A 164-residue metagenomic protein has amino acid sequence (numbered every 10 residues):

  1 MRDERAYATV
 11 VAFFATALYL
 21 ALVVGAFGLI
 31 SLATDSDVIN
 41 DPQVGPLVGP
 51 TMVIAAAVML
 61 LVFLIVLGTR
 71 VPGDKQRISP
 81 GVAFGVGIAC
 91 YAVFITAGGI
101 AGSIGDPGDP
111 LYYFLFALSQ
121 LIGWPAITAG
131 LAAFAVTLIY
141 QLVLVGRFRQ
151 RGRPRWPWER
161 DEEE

Functional and structural regions predicted by a protein language model:
M1-G28, L32: Extreme N-terminal targeting and regulatory segments of eukaryotic proteins
R2-T9, L60-A83, S103-P107, A133-D161: Cytoplasmic membrane-interface segments at the C-terminal ends of transmembrane helices
E4-F13, P46, K75-F84, F114-I127: Hydrophobic, aromatic-rich alpha-helical transmembrane segments and their membrane-interface anchor motifs
A12-V23, G81-G98: Hydrophobic alpha-helical membrane-insertion segments
A15, N40-Q43, I54-T69: N-terminal low-complexity, intrinsically disordered segments
V24-A55, A97-T128: Membrane interfacial helix motifs at helix-loop boundaries and amphipathic/re-entrant anchors
P50-V62, F84, G130: Canonical hydrophobic alpha-helical transmembrane segment
